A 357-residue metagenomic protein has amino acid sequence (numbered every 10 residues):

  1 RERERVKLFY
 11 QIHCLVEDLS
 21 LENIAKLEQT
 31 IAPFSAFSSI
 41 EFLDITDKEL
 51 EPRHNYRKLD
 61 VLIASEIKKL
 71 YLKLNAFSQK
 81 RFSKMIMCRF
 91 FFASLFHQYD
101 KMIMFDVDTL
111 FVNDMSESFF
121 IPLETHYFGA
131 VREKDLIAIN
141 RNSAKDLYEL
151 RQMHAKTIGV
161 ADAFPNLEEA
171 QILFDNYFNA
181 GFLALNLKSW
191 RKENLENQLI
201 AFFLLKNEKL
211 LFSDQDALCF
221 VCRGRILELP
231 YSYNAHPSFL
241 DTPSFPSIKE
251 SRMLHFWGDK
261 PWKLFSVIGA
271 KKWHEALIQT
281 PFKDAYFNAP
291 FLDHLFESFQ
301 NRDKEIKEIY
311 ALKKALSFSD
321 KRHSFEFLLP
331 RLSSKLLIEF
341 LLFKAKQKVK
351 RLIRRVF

Functional and structural regions predicted by a protein language model:
R1-V6: Histidine-anchored nucleotide/phosphate-binding helix
Y10-D18, A130-R132: Short internal beta-strands
E22-F37, A144-L147: Short, aromatic/basic amphipathic alpha-helical patches
P33-F92: Active-site-proximal specificity loops/subdomain of glycosyltransferases
M102: Short aromatic/hydrophobic "clamp" motif used to bind/position activated sugar donors
F105: Catalytic metal- and UDP-sugar-binding loop of GT-A-like glycosyltransferases, i.e., residues flanking the conserved
T109-A144: Conserved donor-nucleotide/metal-binding helix-loop-beta segment in metal-dependent transferases, i.e., the alpha-helix
G159-F164, E169, L173, N179-F357: A glycosyltransferase accessory/donor-loop signature
